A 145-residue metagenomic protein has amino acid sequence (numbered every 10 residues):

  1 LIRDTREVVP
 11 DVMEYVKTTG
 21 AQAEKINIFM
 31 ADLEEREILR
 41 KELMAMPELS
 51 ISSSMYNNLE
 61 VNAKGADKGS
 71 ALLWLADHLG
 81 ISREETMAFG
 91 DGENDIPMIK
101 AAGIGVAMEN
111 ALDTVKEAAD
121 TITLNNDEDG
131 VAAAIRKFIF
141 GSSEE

Functional and structural regions predicted by a protein language model:
L1-F89, E93: Conserved acidic, metal-coordinating active-site core of Asp-based, Mg2+-dependent phosphoryl-transfer enzymes
E60-E145: Mg2+-dependent phosphoryl-transfer enzymes with acidic/Ser/Thr/Gly-rich catalytic loops
